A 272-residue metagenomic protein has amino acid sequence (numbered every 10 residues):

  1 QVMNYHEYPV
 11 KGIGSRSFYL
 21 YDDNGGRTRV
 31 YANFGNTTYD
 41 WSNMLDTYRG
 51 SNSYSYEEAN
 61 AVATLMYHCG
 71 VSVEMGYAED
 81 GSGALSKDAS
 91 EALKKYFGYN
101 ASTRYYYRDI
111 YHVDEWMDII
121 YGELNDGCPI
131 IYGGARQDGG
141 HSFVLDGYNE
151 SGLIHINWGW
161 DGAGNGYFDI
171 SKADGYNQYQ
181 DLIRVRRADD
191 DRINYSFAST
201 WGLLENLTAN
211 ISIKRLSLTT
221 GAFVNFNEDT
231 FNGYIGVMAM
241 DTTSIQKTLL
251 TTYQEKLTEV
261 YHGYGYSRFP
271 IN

Functional and structural regions predicted by a protein language model:
Q1-D46: Active-site nucleophile-adjacent alpha helix/oxyanion-hole segment immediately C-terminal to the catalytic cysteine
Q1-H6, T38, S55-L65, M75-L93 (+1 more regions): Active-site nucleophilic cysteine motif
G26, N36, Y67, V71-G83 (+3 more regions): Solvent-exposed loop/turn segments at secondary-structure junctions within structured extracellular/periplasmic domains
R27-G76: Conserved catalytic neighborhood of penicillin-recognizing serine enzymes
C69, L93, T103, I120 (+6 more regions): Generic structural hydrophobic/aromatic packing signal, biased to beta-strands
E91, K95-N157: Active-site-adjacent substructure of cysteine-protease-like catalytic cores
N125, D138-G139, Y148-Q254: Cys-His-centered catalytic/binding microenvironment captured across papain-like cysteine peptidases and homologous
L257-I271: Aromatic sugar-binding surface patches on proteins that engage polysaccharides or sugar-phosphate polymers
